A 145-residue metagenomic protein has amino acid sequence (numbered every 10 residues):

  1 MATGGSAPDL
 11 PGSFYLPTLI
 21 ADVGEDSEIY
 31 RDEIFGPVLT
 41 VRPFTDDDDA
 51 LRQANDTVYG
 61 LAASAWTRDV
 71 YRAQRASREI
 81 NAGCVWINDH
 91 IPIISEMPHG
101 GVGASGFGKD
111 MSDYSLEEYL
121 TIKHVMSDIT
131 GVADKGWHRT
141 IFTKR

Functional and structural regions predicted by a protein language model:
M1-G5: Short secondary-structure junctions
A7, F14-R145: Conserved C-terminal structural/oligomerization subdomain of aldehyde/semialdehyde dehydrogenase
